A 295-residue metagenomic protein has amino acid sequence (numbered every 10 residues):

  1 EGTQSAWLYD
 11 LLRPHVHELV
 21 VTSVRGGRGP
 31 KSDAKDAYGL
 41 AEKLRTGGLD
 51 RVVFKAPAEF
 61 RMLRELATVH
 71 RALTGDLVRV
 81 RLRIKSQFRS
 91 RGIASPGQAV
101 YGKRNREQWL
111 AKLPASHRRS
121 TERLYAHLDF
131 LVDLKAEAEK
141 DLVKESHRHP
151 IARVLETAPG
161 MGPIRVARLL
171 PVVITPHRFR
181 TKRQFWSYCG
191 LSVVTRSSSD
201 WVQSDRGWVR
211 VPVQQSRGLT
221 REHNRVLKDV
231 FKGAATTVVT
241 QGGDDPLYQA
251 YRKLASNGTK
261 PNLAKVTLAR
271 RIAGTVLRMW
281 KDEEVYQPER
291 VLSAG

Functional and structural regions predicted by a protein language model:
E1-L8, G26-K31: Acidic, metal-coordinating catalytic cores used for nucleic-acid/nucleotide bond scission and strand-transfer chemistry
R13, L19-K55, R61, E65 (+4 more regions): Short alpha-helix plus adjacent loop in nuclease-associated cores
R28, S32, E156-T157, P163 (+2 more regions): Phosphate-backbone recognition surface of nucleic-acid-processing proteins
G48-D50, V80-R81, A138, T175-R178 (+2 more regions): Short helix-capping/linker segments at secondary-structure and domain boundaries
V52-V69, P212-L219, Y248-V266, V285: Short, solvent-exposed helix-loop connector elements
T68-V154: Glycine-rich, often acidic, oxyanion-interacting loops/wings at catalytic, nucleic-acid, or phospho-protein interfaces
Q241-G295: Acidic, carboxylate-rich catalytic segments that either coordinate divalent cations
